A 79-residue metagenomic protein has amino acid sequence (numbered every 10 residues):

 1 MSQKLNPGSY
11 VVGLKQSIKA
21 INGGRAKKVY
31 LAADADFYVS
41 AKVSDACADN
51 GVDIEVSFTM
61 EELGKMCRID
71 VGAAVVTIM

Functional and structural regions predicted by a protein language model:
M1-R25, D34-Y38: Ribosome large-subunit tunnel/peptidyl-transferase-proximal elements
P7, D49-M79: C-terminal structural segments of small proteins and small subunits
L14, A33-D34, F58, M79: Fold-independent oxyanion-binding glycine-rich loops and adjacent beta-strand/coil segments at enzyme active sites
S40-A41, M66: Short glycine-/acidic-enriched loop or helix-start segments at secondary-structure transitions that form or flank
V43-A48: A generic structural signal for well-ordered alpha-helical segments
